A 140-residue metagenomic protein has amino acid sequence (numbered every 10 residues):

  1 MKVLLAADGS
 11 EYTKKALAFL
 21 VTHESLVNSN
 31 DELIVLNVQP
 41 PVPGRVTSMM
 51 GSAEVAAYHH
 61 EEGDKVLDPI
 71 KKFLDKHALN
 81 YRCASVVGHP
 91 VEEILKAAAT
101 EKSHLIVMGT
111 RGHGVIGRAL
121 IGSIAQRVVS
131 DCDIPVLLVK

Functional and structural regions predicted by a protein language model:
M1-K2, K140: Absolute protein N-terminus
K2-M50: Small/aliphatic-rich secondary-structure junction motif
A6, A84, G109: Active-site-adjacent beta-strand anchor residues
V21, D64, D68-D75: Class I S-adenosyl-L-methionine
I34-L36, R82-V86, L137: General small-molecule cofactor/ligand-binding pocket signal
S52-K65: A short acidic, glycine-rich active-site loop that binds or catalyzes chemistry on phosphate/adenosine moieties
K72-I106: Structural beta-alpha unit
A97-K140: Gly/Ser-rich helix-loop-strand patches that form or flank binding pockets for ribonucleotide-derived cofactors
